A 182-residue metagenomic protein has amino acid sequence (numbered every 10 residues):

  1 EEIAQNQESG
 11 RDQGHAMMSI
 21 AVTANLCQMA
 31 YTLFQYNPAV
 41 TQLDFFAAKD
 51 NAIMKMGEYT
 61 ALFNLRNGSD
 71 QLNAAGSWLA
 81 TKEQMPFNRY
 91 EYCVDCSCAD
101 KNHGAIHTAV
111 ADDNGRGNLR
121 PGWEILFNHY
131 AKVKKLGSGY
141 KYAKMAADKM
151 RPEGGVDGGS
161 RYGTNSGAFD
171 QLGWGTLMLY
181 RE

Functional and structural regions predicted by a protein language model:
E1, M17, A21, P38-T41: Extended hydrophobic/aromatic segments used for targeting, binding, or gating
E1-G14: Acidic/His metal-coordination segments adjacent to aromatic residues that form catalytic metal sites in metalloenzymes
Q13-Q28, K55: Well-ordered alpha-helical segments within folded domains of soluble proteins
Q28-Q35, A61-L65: Sec-exported extracytoplasmic/periplasmic mature domains
A30-A47: Inter-helical turn/loop segments and adjacent helix faces that build the functional surface of alpha-helical bundle
D44-E182: CBM-like carbohydrate-recognition segments
